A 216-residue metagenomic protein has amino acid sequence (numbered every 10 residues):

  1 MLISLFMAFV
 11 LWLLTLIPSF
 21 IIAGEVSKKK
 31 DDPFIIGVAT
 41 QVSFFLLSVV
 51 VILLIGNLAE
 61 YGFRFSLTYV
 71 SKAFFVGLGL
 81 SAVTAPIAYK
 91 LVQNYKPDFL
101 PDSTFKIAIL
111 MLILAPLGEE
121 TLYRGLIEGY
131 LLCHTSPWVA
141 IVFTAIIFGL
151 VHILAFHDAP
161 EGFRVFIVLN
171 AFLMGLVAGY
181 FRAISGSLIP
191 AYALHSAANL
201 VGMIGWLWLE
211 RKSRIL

Functional and structural regions predicted by a protein language model:
M1-G62, A85-Y89, V139, L200-L216: N-terminal, membrane-interfacial amphipathic/helix-forming hydrophobic leader that caps and precedes the first
I3-T15, S71-A82, H134-A145: Structural signature of hydrophobic alpha-helical transmembrane segments
L16, S81, A171-G175: Transmembrane alpha-helical core positions of polytopic small-molecule transporters
V26-G37, I55-G118, C133-H134, R211-L216: Juxtamembrane helix-loop-helix connectors linking adjacent transmembrane helices in multi-pass membrane enzymes
S43, A73-F74, D98, I147 (+1 more regions): Intrinsic disorder/low-structure terminal segments
S48, Y69-S71, A191: A generic structural micro-environment signature that highlights single residues at secondary-structure boundaries
Y89, T104-L216: Transmembrane helix-loop-helix hairpins at the membrane interface of multi-pass integral membrane proteins
